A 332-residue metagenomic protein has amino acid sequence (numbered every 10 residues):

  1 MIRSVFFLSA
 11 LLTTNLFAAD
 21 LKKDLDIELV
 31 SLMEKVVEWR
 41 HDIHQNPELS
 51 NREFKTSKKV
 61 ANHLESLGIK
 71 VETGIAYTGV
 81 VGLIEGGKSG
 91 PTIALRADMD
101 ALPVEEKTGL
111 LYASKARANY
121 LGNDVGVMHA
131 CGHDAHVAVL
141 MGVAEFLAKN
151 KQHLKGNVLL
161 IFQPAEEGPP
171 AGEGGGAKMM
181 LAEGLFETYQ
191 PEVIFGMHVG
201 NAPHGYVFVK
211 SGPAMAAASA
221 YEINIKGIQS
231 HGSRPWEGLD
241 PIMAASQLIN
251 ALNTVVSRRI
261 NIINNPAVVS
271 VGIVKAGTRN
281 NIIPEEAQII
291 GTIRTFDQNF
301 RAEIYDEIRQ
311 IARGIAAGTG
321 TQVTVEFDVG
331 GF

Functional and structural regions predicted by a protein language model:
M1-L8: Sec-dependent signal peptide recognition, specifically the positively charged N-region followed immediately by
S9-A18, L32: Hydrophobic h-region of N-terminal signal peptides that target proteins for export in Gram-negative bacteria
A19-D20, S66, S246-F332: Metal-dependent amide/peptide-bond hydrolase catalytic core, centered on the "pita-bread" metallohydrolase fold
D20-M128, A138-K155, L159: Acidic/His- and Gly-rich active-site-bordering loop/insert found across diverse amide/peptide-bond hydrolases
I27, S31-E34, K55, K59 (+9 more regions): Conserved active-site and cofactor/substrate-binding residues in soluble primary-metabolism enzymes
E72, T92-R96, H129, L159-F162 (+4 more regions): Structural recognition of the beta-strand scaffold that forms the well-ordered cores of secreted hydrolase catalytic
R117-M128, D134-A135, F146-L147, Q152-I273 (+1 more regions): Histidine/acidic-residue-rich, glycine-tolerant segments that coordinate divalent metal ions
